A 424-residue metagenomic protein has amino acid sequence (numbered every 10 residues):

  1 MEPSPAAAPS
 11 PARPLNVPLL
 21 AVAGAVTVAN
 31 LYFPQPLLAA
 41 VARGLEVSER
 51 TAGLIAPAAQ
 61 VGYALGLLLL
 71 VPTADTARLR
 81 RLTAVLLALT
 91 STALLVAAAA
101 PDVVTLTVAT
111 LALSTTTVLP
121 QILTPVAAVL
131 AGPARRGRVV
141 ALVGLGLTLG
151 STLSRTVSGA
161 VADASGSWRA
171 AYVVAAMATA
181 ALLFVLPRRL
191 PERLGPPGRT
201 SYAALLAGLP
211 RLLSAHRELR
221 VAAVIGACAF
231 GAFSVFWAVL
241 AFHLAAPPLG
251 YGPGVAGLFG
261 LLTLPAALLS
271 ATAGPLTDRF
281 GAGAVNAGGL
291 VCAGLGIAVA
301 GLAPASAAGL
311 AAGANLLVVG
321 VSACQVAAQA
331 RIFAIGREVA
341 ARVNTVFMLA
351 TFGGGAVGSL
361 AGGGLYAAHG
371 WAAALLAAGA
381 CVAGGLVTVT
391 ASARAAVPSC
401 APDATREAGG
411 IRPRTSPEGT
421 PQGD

Functional and structural regions predicted by a protein language model:
A6-P11, P191-A223: Juxtamembrane intracellular "pre-TM" segments in multi-pass secondary transporters
L65-V103: Conserved MFS/SLC helix-loop-helix module at the cytosolic interface between two early adjacent transmembrane helices
G66-R78, L268-A282, Y366: Helix-to-loop junctions at the C-terminal end of transmembrane segments in multipass secondary transporters
R81-L95, A284-A298, L376-G379: Structural signature of the two symmetry-related core transmembrane helices
T110-L147: Cytoplasmic helix-loop-helix junction between adjacent transmembrane helices in 12-TM secondary transporters
L119-A131, A323-G336: Intracellular juxtamembrane helix-capping segments at the cytosolic ends of symmetry-related transmembrane helices
L142-R188: Helix-loop-helix hairpin linking two adjacent transmembrane segments in secondary transporters
G283-A328: C-terminal transmembrane helical hairpin of 12-TM major facilitator-type secondary transporters
